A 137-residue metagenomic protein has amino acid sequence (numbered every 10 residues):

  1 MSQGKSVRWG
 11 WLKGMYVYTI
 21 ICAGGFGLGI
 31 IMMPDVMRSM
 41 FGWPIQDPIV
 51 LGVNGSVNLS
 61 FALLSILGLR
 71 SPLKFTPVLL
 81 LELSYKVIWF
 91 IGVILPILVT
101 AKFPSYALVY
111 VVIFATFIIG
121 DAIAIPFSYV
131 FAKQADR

Functional and structural regions predicted by a protein language model:
M1-R8, A132-R137: Membrane-interfacial, low-structure loops and terminal tails that flank and connect transmembrane helices in multi-pass
K5-P48: Membrane-helix boundary elements
M15-Y18, V50-V53, P77-S84, V109-V112: Physicochemical signature of membrane-embedded alpha-helices that form the seven-helix bundle of GPCRs, emphasizing
I21-G27, P48-L69, L83-I91: Core segments of alpha-helical transmembrane spans in multipass integral membrane proteins
I30, S65-L69, V93-I97, D121-S128: Structural signal for membrane-spanning alpha-helices in multi-pass inner-membrane proteins, emphasizing helix cores
L63-L80, L98: Juxtamembrane helix-break-helix junctions at the cytosolic face of small multi-pass alpha-helical membrane proteins
I91-V109: Membrane-helix boundary connector in multi-pass membrane proteins
F114-R137: Membrane-water interface at the C-terminal end of transmembrane alpha helices
